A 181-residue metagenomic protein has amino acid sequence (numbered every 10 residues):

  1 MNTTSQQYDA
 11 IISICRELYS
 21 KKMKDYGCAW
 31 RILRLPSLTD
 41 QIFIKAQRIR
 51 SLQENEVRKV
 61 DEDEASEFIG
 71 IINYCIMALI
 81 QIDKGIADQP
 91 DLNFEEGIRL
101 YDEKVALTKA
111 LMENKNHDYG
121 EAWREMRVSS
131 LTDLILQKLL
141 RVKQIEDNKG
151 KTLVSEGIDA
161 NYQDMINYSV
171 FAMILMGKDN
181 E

Functional and structural regions predicted by a protein language model:
M1-E181: Intrinsically disordered, low-complexity regulatory regions that flank transcription factor DNA-binding cores
